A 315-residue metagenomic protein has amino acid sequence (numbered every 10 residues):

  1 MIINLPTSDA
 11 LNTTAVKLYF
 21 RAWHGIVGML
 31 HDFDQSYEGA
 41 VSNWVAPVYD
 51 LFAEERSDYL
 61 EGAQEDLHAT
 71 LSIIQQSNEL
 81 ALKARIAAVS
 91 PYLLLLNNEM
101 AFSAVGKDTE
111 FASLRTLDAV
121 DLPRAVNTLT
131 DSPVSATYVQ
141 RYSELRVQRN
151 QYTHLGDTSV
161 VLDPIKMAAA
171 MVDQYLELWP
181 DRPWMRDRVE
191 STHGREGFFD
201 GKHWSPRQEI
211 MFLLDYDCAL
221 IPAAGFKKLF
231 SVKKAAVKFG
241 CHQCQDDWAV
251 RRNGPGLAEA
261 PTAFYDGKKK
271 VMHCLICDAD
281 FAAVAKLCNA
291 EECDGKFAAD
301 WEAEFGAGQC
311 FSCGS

Functional and structural regions predicted by a protein language model:
M1-L71, S205-D217: Charged alpha-helical initiation segments
T14-K17, R21, I73-Q76, R141-E144 (+2 more regions): Charged, amphipathic alpha-helical oligomerization/scaffolding segments
V27, L82-I86, N150, H154-T158 (+1 more regions): Charged/polar positions within long, soluble alpha-helices
H31, L82-L95, H154, T158-I165: Short, solvent-exposed secondary-structure capping/transition elements
A63-A88: Short, hydrophobic, well-ordered secondary-structure elements
L80-A81, I86-R141: A broadly used, surface-exposed interaction patch
D131-D163: Histidine-centered, metal-coordinating catalytic motifs and their short helical/loop contexts
Q140, S159-S315: Polyanionic, low-complexity intrinsically disordered segments
